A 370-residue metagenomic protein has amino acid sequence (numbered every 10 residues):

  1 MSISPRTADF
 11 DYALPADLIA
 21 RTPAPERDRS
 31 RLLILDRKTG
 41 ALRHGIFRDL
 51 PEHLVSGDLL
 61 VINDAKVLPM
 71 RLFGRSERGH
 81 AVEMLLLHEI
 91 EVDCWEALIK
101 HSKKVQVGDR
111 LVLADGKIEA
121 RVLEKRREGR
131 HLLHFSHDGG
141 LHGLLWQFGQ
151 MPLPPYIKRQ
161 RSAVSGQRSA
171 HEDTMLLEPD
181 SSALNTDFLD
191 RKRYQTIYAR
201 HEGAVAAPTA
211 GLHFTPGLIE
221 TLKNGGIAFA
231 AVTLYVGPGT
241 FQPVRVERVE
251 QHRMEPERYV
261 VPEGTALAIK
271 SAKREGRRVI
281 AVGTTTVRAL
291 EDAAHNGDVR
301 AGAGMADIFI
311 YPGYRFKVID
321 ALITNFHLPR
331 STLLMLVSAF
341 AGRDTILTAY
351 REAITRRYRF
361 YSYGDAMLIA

Functional and structural regions predicted by a protein language model:
M1-S162, E172-P179, A183-A370: Surface-exposed, charge/polar-rich loops and edge strands
S165-R168: Intrinsically disordered, low-complexity repeat regions of secreted/extracellular protein precursors
